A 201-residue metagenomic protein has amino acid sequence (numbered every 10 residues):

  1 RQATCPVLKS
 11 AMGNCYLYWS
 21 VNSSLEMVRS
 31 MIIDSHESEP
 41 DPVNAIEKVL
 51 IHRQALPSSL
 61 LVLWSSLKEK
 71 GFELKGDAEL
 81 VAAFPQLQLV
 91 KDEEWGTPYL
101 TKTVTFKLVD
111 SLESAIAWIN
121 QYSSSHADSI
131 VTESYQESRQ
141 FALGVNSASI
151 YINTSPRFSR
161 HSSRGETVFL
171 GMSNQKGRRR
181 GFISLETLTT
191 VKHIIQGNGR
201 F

Functional and structural regions predicted by a protein language model:
R1-P98: ALDH superfamily catalytic-core signature
Q2-C5, W64-E69, N120-S124, G144-S147 (+1 more regions): Short, solvent-exposed amphipathic alpha-helical segments in soluble enzyme and RNA/protein-processing domains
L25, S111-L112, Y135: Residues at or immediately preceding the N-termini of alpha-helices
P40-I46, E73-E79, A127-E133, Y151-S155 (+1 more regions): Flexible, glycine/charged-enriched surface loops at secondary-structure junctions
L50-I51, T101-D110, S125-I130: Short, well-ordered beta-strand elements within core beta-sheets of diverse protein domains
G96-T103, Y122-H126, A148-S149: Conserved glycine-rich beta-strand-loop-beta hairpin in the small C-terminal domain of fold type I
E133-F201: C-terminal segments
